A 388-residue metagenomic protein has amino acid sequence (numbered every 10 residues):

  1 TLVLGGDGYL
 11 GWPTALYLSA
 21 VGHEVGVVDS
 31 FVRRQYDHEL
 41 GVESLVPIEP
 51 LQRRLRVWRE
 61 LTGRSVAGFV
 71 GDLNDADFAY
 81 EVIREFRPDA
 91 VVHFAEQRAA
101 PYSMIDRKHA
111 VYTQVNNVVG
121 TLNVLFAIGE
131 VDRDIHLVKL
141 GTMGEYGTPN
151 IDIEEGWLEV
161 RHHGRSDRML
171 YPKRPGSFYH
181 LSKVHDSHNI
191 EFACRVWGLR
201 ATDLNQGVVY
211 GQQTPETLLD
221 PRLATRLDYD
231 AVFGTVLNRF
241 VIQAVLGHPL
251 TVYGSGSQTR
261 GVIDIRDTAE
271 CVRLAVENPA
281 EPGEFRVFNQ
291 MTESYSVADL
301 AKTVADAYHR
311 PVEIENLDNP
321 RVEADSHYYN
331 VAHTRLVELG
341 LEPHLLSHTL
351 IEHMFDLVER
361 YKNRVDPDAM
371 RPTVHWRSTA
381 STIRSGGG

Functional and structural regions predicted by a protein language model:
T1-Q213, W376-S378, G388: N-terminal Rossmann-like NAD(P)+-binding domain of SDR-like oxidoreductases, especially those catalyzing
A20, A244-G388: C-terminal substrate-binding subdomain of Rossmann-fold SDR/epimerase-dehydratase oxidoreductases
G71, I83, T113, T225-V232 (+5 more regions): Pocket-edge positions in alpha/beta enzyme catalytic cores
N74, N116-V119, S177, L181 (+5 more regions): Residue-level signal for the nucleotide or nucleotide-sugar donor/cofactor binding architecture
T121, L125, I190, L237 (+2 more regions): Short-chain dehydrogenase/reductase
V184, V196-L199, V209-N238, L246-H248 (+4 more regions): Glycine/proline-rich active-site loop of Rossmann-fold NAD(P)-dependent oxidoreductases
H185-A193, F240, L300, V304: Hydrophobic alpha-helix immediately C-terminal to the catalytic Tyr-X-X-X-Lys motif of short-chain
